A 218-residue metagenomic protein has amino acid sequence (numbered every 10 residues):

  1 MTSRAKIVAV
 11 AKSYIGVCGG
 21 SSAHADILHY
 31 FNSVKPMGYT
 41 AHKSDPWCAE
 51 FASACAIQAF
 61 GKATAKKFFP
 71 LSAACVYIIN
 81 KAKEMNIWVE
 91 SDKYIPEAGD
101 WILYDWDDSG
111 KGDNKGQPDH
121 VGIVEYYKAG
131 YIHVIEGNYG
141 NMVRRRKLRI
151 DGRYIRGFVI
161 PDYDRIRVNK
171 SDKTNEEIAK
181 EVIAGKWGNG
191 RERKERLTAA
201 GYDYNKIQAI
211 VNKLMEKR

Functional and structural regions predicted by a protein language model:
M1, D162-E177, K217: Low-complexity, Pro/Thr/Ser/Gly/Ala-rich linker/spacer regions in secreted, extracellular modular proteins
M1-K62: N-terminal capping segments
T2-V8, K62-N141: ...with weaker cross-activation on analogous glycine-rich loops/strands in unrelated enzymes
E125-N169: Active-site signature of cysteine proteases
I183-K194, Y202-Y204: Extracytoplasmic Gram-positive cell-surface binding/anchoring modules and repeats
A200-R218: Repeat-associated, polar segments at repeat-unit boundaries in modular proteins
